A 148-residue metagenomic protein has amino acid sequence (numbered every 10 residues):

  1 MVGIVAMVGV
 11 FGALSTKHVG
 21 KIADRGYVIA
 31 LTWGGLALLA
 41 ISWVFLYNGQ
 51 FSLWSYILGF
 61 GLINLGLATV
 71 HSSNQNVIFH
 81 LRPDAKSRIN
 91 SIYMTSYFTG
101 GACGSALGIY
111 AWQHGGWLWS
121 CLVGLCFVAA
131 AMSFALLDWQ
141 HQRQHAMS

Functional and structural regions predicted by a protein language model:
M1-V10, R88-I92: Loop-to-transmembrane helix entry
G3-A6, I29-W33, I57, L118-G124: Hydrophobic/aromatic positions within or immediately flanking transmembrane alpha-helices of multi-pass small-molecule
G9-K17, G101-A102: Residue-level signature of mid-helix packing/kink "hotspots" within the transmembrane helices of 12-pass Major
L14-V28, W112: Helix-to-loop junctions at the C-terminal end of transmembrane segments in multipass secondary transporters
Y27-N74: C-terminal transmembrane helical hairpin of 12-TM major facilitator-type secondary transporters
A68-L81, M94: Intracellular helix-loop hinge segments at the cytoplasmic ends of transmembrane helices in 12-TM rocker-switch-type
H80-W117, V123-G124: A late C-terminal transmembrane helix in Major Facilitator Superfamily
L125-S148: Multi-pass alpha-helical transporter architecture, strongest for 12-TM Major Facilitator/SLC carriers used
